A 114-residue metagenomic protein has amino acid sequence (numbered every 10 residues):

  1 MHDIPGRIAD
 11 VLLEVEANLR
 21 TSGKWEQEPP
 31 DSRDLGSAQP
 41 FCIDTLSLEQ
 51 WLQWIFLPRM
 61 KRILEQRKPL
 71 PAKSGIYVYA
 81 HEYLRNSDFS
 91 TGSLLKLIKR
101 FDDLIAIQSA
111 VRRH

Functional and structural regions predicted by a protein language model:
M1-Q39, Y77-Y79, R85, F89-I98 (+2 more regions): N-terminal intrinsically disordered, cationic/polar leader segments that include organellar targeting peptides
D31, S37, C42, Q66 (+1 more regions): Glycine-rich, flexible loop/turn motifs
R33, E49, R59-L64, S87: Amphipathic alpha-helical interaction segments
G36-Q53: Amphipathic, interaction-prone secondary-structure segments
S47, R67-P71, R85-G92: Short coil/turn segments at secondary-structure boundaries
Q53-Y83: Mid-chain, well-packed structural core segment of small domains
